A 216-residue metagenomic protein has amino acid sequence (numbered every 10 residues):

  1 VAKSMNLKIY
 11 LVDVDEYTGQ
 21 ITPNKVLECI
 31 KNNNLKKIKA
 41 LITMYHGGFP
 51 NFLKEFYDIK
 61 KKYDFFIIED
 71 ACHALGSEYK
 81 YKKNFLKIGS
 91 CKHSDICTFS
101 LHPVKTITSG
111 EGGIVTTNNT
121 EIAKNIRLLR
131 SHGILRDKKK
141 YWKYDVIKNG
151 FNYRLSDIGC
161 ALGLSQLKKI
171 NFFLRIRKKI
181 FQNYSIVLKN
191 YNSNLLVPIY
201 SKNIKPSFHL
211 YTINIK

Functional and structural regions predicted by a protein language model:
V1-P23: Substrate-binding/gating loop at the entrance of the active-site cleft, primarily in PLP-dependent aminotransferase-like
M5, K62-Y63: Helix C-cap/helix->beta junction micro-motif
I9, F65-F66: Hydrophobic "anchor" residues on beta-strands that sit immediately upstream of conserved functional sites
P23-I38, G89: Short amphipathic alpha-helix with an adjacent loop that forms part of the alpha/beta core around
N24-E28, A40-M44, F49, L53-F56 (+5 more regions): PLP-dependent aminotransferase class I/II
K39-A40, F66, I96: Short, Asp-centered acidic motifs that coordinate Mg2+ and/or phosphate in catalytic or ligand-binding sites
E69-T108, K138, W142-I147: Conserved active-site segment immediately N-terminal to the catalytic lysine that forms the internal aldimine
F99-S100, G113-N118, L164: Short beta-strand-to-turn element immediately C-terminal to the catalytic PLP-Schiff-base lysine in fold type I
